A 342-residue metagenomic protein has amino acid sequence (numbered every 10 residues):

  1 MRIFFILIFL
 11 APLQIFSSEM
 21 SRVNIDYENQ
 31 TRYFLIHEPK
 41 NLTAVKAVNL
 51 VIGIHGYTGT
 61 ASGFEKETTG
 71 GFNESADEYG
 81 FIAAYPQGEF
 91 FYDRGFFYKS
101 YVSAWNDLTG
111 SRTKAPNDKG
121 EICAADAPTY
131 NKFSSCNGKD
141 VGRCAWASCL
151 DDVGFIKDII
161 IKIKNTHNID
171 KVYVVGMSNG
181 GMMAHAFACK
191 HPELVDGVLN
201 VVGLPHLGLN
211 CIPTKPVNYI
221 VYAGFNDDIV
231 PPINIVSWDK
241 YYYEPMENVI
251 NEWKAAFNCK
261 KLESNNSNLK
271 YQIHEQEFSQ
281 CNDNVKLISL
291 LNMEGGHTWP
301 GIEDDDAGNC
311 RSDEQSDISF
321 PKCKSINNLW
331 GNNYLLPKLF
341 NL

Functional and structural regions predicted by a protein language model:
I3-L13: Sec-dependent N-terminal signal peptides
I15-L50, S62-I82, S134, S148 (+7 more regions): A domain-start/cap signature at the N-terminus of enzymes
Y27-L35, V45-Y173, A186, K190 (+1 more regions): Serine-hydrolase catalytic machinery in alpha/beta-hydrolase-like enzymes
Y33-L35, N49-I54, G59, F81-Q87 (+8 more regions): Structural recognition of the beta-strand scaffold that forms the well-ordered cores of secreted hydrolase catalytic
N41-L42, Y57-G59, E89-Y92, F96 (+4 more regions): Acidic glycine-/aspartate-rich tracts in secreted/extracellular proteins
L42-A44, Y57, C149, K162 (+8 more regions): Functionally engaged cysteine thiol sites
G70, D77, D196-N284, L291-G296: The feature captures the conserved acid-bearing segment of alpha/beta-hydrolase catalytic domains
D151-F155, I160-K162, I288-L342: Extracellular low-complexity, Gly/Ser/Thr-rich intrinsically disordered linkers and protease-sensitive activation/hinge
